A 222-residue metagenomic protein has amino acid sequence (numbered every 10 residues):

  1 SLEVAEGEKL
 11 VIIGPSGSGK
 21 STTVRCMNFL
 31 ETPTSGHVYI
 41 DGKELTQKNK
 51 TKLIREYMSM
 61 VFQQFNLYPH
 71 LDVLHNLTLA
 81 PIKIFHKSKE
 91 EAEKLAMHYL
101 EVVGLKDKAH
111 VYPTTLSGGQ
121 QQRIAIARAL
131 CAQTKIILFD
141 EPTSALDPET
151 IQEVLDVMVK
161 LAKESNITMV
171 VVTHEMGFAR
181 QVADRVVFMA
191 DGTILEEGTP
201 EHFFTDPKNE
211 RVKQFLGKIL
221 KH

Functional and structural regions predicted by a protein language model:
S1-P200: ABC family nucleotide-binding domain
A190, E197, E201-H222: C-terminal boundary and immediately downstream tail of ABC-type ATPase nucleotide-binding domains
